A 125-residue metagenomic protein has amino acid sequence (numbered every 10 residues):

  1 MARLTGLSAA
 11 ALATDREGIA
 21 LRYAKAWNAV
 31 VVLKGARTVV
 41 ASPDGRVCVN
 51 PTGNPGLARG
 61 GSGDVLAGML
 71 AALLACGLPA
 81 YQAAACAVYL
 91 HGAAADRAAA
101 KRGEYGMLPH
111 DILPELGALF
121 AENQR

Functional and structural regions predicted by a protein language model:
M1-T52: Glycine-rich phosphate/dinucleotide-binding loop and adjoining beta-alpha-beta core of small-molecule
A2-G6, N50-L57, A67, A71 (+1 more regions): Short beta-alpha connecting loops at secondary-structure transitions that line or flank enzyme active sites
A2-R3, R59-L90: Short, small-residue alpha-helix embedded
R3, A13, G45, L57 (+3 more regions): N-terminal loops that bind phosphate or other acidic moieties and the adjacent beta-alpha structural core
G18-L21, C48, A67-G68, Y81 (+1 more regions): Feature representing long, continuous alpha-helical segments
L33-G35, S42, P51-T52, G61-G63 (+4 more regions): Active-site proximal loops enriched in glycine and acidic residues that flank catalytic Cys/His/Asp and coordinate
A93-R125: Charged C-terminal helix
